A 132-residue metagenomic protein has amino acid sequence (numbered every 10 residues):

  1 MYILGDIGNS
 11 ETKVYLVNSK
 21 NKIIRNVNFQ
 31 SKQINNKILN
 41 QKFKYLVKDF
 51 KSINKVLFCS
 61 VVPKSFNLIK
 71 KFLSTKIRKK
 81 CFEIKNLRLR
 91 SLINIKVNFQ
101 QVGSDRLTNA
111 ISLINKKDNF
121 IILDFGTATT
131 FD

Functional and structural regions predicted by a protein language model:
M1-I24, L113, D118-D132: Gly/Thr-rich phosphate-binding beta-strand-loop-beta motif of the actin/hexokinase/Hsp70
L4-D6, K48, K71: Generic marker of residues within folded, mature protein domains
I7, V61, K85-N86, D105 (+1 more regions): Fold-independent oxyanion-binding glycine-rich loops and adjacent beta-strand/coil segments at enzyme active sites
I23-L68: N-terminal phosphate-binding loop and adjacent alpha-helix
Y45, K71, N115: Short, well-ordered alpha-helices that flank and scaffold nucleotide-derived cofactor binding pockets
F50-V102: Short beta-strand-loop/turn "lid" adjacent to the catalytic site in phosphate-handling enzymes
K80, S91-D132: Phosphate-binding/catalytic loop of phosphoryl-transfer enzymes
